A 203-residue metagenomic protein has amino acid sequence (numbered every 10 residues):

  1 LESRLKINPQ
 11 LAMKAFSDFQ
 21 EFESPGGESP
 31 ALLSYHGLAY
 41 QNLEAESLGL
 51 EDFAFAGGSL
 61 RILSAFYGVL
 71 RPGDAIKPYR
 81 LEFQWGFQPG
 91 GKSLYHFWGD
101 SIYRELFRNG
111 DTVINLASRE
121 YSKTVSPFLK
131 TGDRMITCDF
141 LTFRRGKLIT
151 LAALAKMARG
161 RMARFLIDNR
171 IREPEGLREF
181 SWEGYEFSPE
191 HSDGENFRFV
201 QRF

Functional and structural regions predicted by a protein language model:
L1-S47: Active-site helix-to-loop segments that bind/position phosphate- or nucleotide-bearing substrates and donors across
A45-G194, R198-F203: Internal, well-folded beta-alpha domain core
